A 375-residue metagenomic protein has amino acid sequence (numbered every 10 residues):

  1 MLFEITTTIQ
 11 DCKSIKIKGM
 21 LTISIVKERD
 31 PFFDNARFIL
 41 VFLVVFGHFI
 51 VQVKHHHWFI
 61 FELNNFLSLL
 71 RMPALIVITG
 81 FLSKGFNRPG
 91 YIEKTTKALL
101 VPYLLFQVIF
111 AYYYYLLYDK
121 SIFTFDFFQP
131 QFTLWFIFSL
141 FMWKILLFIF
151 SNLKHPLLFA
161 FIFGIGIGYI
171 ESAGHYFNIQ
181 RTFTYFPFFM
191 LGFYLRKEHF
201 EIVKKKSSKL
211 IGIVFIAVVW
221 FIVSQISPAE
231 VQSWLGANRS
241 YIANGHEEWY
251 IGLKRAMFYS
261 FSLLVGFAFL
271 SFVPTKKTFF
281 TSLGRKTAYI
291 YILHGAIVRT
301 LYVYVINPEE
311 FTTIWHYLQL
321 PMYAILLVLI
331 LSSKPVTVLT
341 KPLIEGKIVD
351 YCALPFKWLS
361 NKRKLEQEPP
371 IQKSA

Functional and structural regions predicted by a protein language model:
L2-A375: Alpha-helical transmembrane segments and their immediate juxtamembrane cytosolic regions
